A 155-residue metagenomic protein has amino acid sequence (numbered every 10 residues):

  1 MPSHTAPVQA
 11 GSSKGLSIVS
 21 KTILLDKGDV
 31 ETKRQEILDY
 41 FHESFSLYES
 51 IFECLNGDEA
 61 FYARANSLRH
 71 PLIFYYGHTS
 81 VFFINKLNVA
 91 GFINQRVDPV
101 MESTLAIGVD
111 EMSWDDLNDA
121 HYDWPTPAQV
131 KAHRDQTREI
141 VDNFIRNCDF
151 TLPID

Functional and structural regions predicted by a protein language model:
P2-L68: N-terminal regions that are enriched for targeting/export leaders and immediately downstream pro/stem segments
D26-Y40, F61-V81, H121-V130, L152-D155: Alpha-helical scaffold segments that form or flank carboxylate-/histidine-based iron centers
Y40, I107-I154: Acidic/histidine-rich alpha-helical segments that form the ligand environment of transition-metal centers
H42, S46, H70-I73, G77-V81 (+3 more regions): A structural signal for well-ordered alpha-helical segments within the folded catalytic domains of diverse enzymes
S46-P71, V89-R96, I140-D155: Helix-loop segments that flank and shape redox-cofactor active sites
L72-S113: Conserved alpha-helical segments that form or flank metal/cofactor-binding pockets of metalloenzymes
